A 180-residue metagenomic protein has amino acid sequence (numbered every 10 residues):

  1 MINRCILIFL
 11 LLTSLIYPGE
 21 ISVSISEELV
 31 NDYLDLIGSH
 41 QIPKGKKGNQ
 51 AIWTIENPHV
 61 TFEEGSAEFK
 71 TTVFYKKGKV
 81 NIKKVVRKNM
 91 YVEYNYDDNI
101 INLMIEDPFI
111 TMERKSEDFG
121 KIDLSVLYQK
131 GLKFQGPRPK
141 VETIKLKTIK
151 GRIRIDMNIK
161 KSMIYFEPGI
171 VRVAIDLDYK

Functional and structural regions predicted by a protein language model:
R4-I16: Sec-dependent N-terminal signal peptides
P18-K180: Extracellular/lumenal and peripheral-membrane lipid-interaction modules
